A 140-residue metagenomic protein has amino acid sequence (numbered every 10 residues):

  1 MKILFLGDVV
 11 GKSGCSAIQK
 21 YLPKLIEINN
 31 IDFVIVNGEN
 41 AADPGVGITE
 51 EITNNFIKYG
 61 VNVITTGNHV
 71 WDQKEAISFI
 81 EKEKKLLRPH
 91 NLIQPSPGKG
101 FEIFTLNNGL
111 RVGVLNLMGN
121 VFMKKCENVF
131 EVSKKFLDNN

Functional and structural regions predicted by a protein language model:
M1-N140: Acidic, metal/ion-coordinating pockets
